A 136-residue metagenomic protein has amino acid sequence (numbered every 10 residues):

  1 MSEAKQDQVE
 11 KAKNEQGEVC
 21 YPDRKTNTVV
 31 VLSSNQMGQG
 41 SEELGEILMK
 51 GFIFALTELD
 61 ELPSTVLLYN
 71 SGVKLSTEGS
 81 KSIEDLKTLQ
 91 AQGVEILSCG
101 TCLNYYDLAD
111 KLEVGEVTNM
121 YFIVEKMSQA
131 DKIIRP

Functional and structural regions predicted by a protein language model:
S2, K11, V19-G79: Conserved mixed alpha/beta catalytic, RNA-binding, or beta-rich assembly cores of soluble enzyme, regulatory
I53, I83-K87, V124: Short amphipathic alpha-helical segments and helix-helix/interface helices
S82-L108: A glycine-rich helix N-cap at a beta->alpha junction
Q90, M127-S128: Anion (oxyanion) recognition and catalysis
G115-F122: Short acidic-hydrophobic, aromatic-tinged amphipathic segments that line or gate anion-handling sites
S128-R135: C-terminal binding/interaction regions
